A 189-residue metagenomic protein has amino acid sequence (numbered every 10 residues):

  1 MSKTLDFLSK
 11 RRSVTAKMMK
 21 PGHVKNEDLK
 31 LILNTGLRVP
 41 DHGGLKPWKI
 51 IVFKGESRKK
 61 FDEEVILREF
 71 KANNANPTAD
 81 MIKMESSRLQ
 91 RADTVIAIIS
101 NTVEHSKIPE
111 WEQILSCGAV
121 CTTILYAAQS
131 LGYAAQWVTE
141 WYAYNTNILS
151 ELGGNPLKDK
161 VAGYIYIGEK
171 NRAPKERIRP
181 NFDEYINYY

Functional and structural regions predicted by a protein language model:
M1-R91, Y189: N-terminal amphipathic, basic helical "cap/leader" segment at the start of enzyme domains
D6-K10, T15, L157-Y189: C-terminal helix-cap and adjacent tail motif
G36, I96, T102-S150: Small-aliphatic-rich amphipathic alpha-helix that forms the alpha element of a beta-alpha
H42-L45, R88-Q90, G154-K158, I178-P180: Solvent-exposed alpha-helices and their adjacent loops that cap or buttress functional pockets in soluble metabolic
G55, N147-I148, G154-N155: Short Asp/Glu-rich motifs
G55-S57, N101-V103, E169-R172: Short loop segments at secondary-structure junctions
D93-I96, G163: Structural motif
I98-I99, Y166: Short beta-strand segments
